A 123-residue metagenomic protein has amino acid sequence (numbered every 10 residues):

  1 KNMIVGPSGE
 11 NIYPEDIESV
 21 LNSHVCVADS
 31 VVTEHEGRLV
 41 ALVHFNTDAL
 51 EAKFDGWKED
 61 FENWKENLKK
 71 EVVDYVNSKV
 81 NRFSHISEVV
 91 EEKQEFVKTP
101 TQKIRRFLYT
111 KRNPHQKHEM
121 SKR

Functional and structural regions predicted by a protein language model:
K1-R82: AMP-binding/adenylate-forming catalytic core of the ANL superfamily
I4, D29, G37, E71-R123: Conserved C-terminal "lid"/linker of ANL adenylate-forming enzymes
